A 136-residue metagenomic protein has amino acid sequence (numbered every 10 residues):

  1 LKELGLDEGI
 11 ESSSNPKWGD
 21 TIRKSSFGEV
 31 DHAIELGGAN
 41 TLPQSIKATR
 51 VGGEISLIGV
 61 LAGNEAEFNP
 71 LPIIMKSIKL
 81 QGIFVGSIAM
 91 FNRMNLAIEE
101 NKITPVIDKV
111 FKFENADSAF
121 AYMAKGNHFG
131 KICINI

Functional and structural regions predicted by a protein language model:
L1-T41: Adenosine-nucleotide cofactor-binding segment
E3, F27, K102-V106, S118-I136: C-terminal capping/lid region of NAD(P)-dependent oxidoreductase domains
L4-I10, F27-G28, I73-M75, A97-E100 (+1 more regions): Short, hinge-like loop/turn segments at secondary-structure boundaries
P16, I88, F113: Loop/helix-junction capping segments adjacent to catalytic residues or to phosphate/diphosphate-binding pockets
G37-V106, N135-I136: Glycine-rich phosphate-binding loop and adjacent beta-alpha segment of Rossmann(oid) nucleotide-cofactor-binding
K109-N115: C-terminal amphipathic/interface module of NAD(P)-dependent oxidoreductases and related NAD-binding regulators
